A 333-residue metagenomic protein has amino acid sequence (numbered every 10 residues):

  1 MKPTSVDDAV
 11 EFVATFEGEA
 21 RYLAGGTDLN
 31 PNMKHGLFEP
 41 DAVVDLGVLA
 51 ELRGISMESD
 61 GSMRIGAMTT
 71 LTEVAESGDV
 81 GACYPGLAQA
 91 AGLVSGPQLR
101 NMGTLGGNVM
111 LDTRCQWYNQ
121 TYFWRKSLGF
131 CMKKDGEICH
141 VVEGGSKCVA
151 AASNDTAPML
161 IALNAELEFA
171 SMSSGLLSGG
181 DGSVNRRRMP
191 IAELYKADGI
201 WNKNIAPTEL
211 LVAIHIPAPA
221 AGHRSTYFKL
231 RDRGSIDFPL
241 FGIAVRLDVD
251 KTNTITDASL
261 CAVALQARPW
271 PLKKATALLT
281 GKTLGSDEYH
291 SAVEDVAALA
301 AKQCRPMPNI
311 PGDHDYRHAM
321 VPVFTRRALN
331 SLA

Functional and structural regions predicted by a protein language model:
M1-A333: C-terminal structural segment of proteins
